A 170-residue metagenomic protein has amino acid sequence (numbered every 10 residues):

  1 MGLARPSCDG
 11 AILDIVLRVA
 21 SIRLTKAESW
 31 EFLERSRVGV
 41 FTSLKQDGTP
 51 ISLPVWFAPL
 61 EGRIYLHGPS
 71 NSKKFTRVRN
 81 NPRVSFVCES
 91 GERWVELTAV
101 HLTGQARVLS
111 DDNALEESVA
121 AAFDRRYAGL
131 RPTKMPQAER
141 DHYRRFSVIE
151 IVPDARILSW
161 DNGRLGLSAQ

Functional and structural regions predicted by a protein language model:
C8-L24, L97-Q170: Charged, gly/pro-rich active-site loop segments
R18-V40: Short, basic/aromatic recognition patches
R35-S36, N80-N81, R145, D154: Structured helix-beta-strand junction loops
S36-S70, V78, S85-E89, T98: Short beta-strand segments
S72-K74, R93, L165-G166: Short, surface-exposed beta-strand-loop junctions and turns on beta-sheet-rich folds
